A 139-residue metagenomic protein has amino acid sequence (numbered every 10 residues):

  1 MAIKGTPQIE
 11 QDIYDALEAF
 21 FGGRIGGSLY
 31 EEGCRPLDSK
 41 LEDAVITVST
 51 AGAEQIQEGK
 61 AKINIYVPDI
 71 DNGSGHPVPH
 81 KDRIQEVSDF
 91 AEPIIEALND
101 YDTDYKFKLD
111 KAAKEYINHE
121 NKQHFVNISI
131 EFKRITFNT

Functional and structural regions predicted by a protein language model:
M1-G26, T47-T139: Charged, amphipathic alpha-helical segments and their flanking helix caps
L29-K40: Short acidic low-complexity segments
D38-V48: A short, hydrophobic beta-strand-centered structural micro-motif
